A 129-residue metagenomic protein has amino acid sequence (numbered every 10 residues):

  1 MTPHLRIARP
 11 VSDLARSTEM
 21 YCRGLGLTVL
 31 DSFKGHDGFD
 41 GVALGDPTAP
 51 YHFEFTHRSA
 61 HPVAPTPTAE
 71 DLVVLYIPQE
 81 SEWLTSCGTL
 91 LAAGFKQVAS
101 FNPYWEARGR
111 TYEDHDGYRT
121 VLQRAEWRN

Functional and structural regions predicted by a protein language model:
P3-S12, V42-P47, P62-L91, R108-E113: Vicinal oxygen chelate
R6-R9, L30-S32, A43, C87-N129: Vicinal oxygen chelate
R9-Y51: Core segments of cupin and vicinal oxygen chelate
T18, A64-T66, R128: Generic domain-boundary/flexible-linker signal
G35-H36, R58-S59, Q79-E80, P103-W105: Short beta->alpha connector loops
D37, A69-L72, N102, H115-G117: Short, charged/polar low-complexity linear motifs in solvent-exposed/disordered segments
T48-F53, D116-T120: Short, charged/polar, Gly/Pro-enriched secondary-structure boundary elements
T56-A60, A125-W127: Acetyl-CoA-dependent GNAT
